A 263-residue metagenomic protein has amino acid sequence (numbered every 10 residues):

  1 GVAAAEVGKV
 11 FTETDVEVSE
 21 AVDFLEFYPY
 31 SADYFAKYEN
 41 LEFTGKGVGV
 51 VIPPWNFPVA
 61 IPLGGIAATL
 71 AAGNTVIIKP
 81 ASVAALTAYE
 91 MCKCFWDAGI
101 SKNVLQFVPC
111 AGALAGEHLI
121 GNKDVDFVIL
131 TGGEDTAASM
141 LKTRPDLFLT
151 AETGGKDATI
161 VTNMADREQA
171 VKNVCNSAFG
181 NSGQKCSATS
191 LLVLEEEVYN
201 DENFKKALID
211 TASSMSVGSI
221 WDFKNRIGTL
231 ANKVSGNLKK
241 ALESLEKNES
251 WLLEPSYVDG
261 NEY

Functional and structural regions predicted by a protein language model:
G1-A5, T14-E17, A36-L41, C186-A188 (+2 more regions): Short coil/turn segments at secondary-structure boundaries
A4, G8-F11, F24-K172, A207: Rossmann-like NAD(P) dinucleotide-binding subdomain of oxidoreductase/dehydrogenase enzymes
T12-D23, A113, N225-G228, N232-G236: An alpha-helix initiation/capping motif
E17, S82, V108, Y257-V258: Residue-level "edge-of-site" marker
V18, V22, G49-V51, E195 (+1 more regions): Generic detection of intrinsically disordered/low-complexity segments and helix-coil linkers/edges
G99, F127, E134-Y263: ALDH superfamily catalytic-core signature
